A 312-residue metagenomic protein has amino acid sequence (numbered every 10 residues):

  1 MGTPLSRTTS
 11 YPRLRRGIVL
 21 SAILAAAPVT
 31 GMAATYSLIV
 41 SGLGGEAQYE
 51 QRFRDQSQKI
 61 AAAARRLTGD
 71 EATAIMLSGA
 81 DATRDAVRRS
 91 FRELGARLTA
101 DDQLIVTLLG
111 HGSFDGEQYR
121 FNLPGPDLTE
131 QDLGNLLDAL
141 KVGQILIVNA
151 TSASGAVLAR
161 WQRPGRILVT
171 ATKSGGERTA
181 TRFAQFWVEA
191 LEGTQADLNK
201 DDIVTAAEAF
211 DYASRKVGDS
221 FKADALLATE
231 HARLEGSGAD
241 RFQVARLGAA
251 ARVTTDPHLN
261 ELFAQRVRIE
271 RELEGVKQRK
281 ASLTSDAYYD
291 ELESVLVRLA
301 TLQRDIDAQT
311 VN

Functional and structural regions predicted by a protein language model:
G2-R7, V19, I23, V29-N312: Cysteine endopeptidase catalytic domains of the caspase/legumain-like
